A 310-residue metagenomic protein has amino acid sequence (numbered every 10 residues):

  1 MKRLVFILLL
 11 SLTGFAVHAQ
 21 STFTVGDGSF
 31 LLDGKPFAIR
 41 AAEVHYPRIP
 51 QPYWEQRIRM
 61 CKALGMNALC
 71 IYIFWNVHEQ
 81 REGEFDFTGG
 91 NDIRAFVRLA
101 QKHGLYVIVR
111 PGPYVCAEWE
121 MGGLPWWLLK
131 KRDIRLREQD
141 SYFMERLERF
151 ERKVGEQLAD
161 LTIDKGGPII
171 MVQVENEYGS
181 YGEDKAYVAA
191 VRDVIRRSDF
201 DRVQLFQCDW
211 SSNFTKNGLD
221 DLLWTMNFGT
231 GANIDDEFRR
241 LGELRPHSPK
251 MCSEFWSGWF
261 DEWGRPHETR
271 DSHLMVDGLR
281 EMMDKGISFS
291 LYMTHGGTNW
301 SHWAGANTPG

Functional and structural regions predicted by a protein language model:
L4, V17-A68, R98, K102-G104: N-terminal carbohydrate-binding accessory modules
V5-G14: Bacterial N-terminal signal peptides
G34, C61, L69, A100 (+4 more regions): Conserved, mostly hydrophobic/aromatic
I39-P50, F74-D92, L129-R149, Q173-D184 (+2 more regions): The substrate-binding groove and active-site-proximal loops of carbohydrate-active enzymes, especially glycoside
W54-E120, R192-V203: Aromatic-lined substrate-binding rim segments of carbohydrate-active enzymes
G83-N91, Q101-K102, P113-E138, R152 (+4 more regions): Aromatic- and acidic-residue-enriched segments that line the glycan-binding/catalytic groove of carbohydrate-active
Q101, L105, R197-S198, R202 (+1 more regions): Catalytic-core region of carbohydrate-active enzymes that cleave or remodel glycosidic bonds
Y142-D221: Active-site neighborhood of glycoside hydrolase catalytic domains
